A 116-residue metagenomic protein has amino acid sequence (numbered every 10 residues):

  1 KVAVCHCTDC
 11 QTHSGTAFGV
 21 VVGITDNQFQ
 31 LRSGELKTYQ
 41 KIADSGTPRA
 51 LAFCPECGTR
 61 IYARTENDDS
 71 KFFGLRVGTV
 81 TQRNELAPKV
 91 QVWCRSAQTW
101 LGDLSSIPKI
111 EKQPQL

Functional and structural regions predicted by a protein language model:
K1-L116: A short Gly-Trp-Pro
